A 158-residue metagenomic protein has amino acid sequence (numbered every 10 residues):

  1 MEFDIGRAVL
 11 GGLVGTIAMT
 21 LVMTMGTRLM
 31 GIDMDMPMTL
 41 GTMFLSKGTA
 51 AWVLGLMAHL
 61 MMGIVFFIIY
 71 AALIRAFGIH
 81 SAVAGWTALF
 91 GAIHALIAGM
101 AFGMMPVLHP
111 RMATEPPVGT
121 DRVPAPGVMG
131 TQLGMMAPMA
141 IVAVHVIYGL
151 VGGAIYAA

Functional and structural regions predicted by a protein language model:
M1-A158: Juxtamembrane/disordered regions of integral membrane proteins
